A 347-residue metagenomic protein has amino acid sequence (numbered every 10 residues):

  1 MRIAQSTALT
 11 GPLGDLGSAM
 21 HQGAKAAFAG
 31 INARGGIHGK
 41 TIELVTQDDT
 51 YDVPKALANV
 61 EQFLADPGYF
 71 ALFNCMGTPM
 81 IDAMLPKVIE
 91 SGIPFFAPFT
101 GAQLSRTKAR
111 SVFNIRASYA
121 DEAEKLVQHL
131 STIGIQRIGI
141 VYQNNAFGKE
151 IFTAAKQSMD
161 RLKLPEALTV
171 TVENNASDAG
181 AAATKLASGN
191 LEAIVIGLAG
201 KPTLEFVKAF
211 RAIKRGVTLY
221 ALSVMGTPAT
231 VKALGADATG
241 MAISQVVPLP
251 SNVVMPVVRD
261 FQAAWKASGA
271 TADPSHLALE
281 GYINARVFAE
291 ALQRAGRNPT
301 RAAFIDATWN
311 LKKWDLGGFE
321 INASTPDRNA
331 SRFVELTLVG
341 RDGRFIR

Functional and structural regions predicted by a protein language model:
M1, G39-I42, D66-A71, E90-P94 (+6 more regions): Loop/turn elements at helix/coil->beta-strand transitions in domains of secreted/extracellular proteins
M1-K25, Q47-P54, M76-G77, V141-K149 (+2 more regions): Extracytoplasmic "Venus flytrap"
R2, D15-Q22, R34-L104, V172-A176 (+2 more regions): Beta-alpha junction/loop-to-helix N-cap segments that form part of ligand/metal-binding clefts
L16-A33, K55, F95, E122-K125 (+2 more regions): Short, solvent-exposed amphipathic alpha-helices that sit in or adjacent to ligand/effector-binding or catalytic
A58, A102-L104, R110-K214, S251-D260: Extracellular/periplasmic Venus flytrap/periplasmic-binding protein
F63-M76, F96-P98, R137-Y142, N190-G200 (+3 more regions): Periplasmic-binding protein-like
V207-G281, G343-I346: Extracellular/periplasmic periplasmic-binding protein-like sensory domains
A267-L279, A289-F345: Segments of small-molecule ligand-sensing domains
